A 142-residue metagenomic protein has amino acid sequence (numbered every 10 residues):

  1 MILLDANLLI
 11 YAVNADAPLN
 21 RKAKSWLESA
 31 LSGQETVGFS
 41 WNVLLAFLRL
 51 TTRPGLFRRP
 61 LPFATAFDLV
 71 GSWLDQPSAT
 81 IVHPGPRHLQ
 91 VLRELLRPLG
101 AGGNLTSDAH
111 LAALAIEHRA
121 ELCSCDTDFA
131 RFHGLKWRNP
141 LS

Functional and structural regions predicted by a protein language model:
M1, A112-S142: Acidic, PIN/NYN-like endoribonuclease modules and their adjacent C-terminal/linker elements
M1-L3, N7-F39, P54-D68: Short, well-structured N-terminal submotif of metal-dependent ribonuclease cores
D5, S40, N104-L105, D126 (+1 more regions): Histidine- and aromatic-rich ligand-binding microenvironments
S29-A30, W73, L95, L99: Hydrophobic helix-cap positions at the C-terminus of alpha-helices in RecA-like/P-loop ATPase nucleotide-binding cores
G33-Q34, Q76-P77, E117-H118, F132: Structured helix-beta-strand junction loops
P54-F57, L99-G100, N139-S142: Short, hinge-like loop/turn segments at secondary-structure boundaries
P60, S78-C123: Active-site neighborhoods of divalent-metal-dependent phosphate/nucleic-acid chemistry enzymes
